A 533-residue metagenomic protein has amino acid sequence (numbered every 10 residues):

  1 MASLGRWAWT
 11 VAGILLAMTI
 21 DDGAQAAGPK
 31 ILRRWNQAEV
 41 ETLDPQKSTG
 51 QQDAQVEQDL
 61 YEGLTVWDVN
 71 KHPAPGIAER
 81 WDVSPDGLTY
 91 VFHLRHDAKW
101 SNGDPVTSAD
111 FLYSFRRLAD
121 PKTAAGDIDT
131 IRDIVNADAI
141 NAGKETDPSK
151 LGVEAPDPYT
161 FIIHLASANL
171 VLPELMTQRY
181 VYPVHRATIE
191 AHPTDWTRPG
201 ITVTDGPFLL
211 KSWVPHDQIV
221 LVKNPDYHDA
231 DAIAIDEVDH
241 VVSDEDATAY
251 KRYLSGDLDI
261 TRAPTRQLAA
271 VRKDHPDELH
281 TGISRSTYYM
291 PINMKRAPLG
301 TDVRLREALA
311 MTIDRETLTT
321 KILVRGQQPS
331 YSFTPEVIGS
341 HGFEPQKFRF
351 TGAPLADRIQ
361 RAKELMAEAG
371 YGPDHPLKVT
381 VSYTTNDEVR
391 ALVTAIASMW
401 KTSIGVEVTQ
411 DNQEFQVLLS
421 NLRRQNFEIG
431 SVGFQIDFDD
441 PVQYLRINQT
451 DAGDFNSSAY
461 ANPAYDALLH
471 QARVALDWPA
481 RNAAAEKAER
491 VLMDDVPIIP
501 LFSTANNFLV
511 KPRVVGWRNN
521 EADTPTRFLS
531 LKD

Functional and structural regions predicted by a protein language model:
W35-P85, R116, I201-T204: N-terminal lobe/hinge region of extracytoplasmic solute-binding protein
E79-T130, I162, R252, L299-T301: Aromatic- and charge-enriched surface segment that lines or borders ligand/interaction sites
K122, D127-I128, F333, Q416-V474 (+2 more regions): Acidic-aromatic pocket-rim loops
A137, K144-K150, E154, P158-Y159 (+5 more regions): Gly/Pro-rich hinge or "lid" segments in bacterial periplasmic/extracellular proteins
K211-V222, D239-A297, E316, T320: Extracellular/periplasmic solute-recognition and catalytic clefts
T319-T320, L355, V406-R423, R446-P512 (+1 more regions): Extracytoplasmic/peripheral linker and loop segments enriched in polar/acidic and small residues with frequent Thr/Pro
P329-E368, N386-A391: Structural transition elements
F508-D533: Long beta-strand-rich cores associated with HINT superfamily self-processing modules
